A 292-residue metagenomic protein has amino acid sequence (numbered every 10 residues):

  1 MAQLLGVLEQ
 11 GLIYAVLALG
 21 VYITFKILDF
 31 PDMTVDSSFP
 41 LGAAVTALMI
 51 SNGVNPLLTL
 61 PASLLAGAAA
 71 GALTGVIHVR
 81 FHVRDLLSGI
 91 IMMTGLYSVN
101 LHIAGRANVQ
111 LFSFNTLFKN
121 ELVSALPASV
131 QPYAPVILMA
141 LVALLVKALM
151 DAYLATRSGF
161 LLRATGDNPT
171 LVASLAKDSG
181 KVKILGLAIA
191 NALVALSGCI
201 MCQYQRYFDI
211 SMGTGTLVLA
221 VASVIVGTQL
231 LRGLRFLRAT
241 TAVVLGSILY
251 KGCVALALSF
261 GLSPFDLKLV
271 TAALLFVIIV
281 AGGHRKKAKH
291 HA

Functional and structural regions predicted by a protein language model:
M1-L17, V45, N52-L58, N120 (+2 more regions): Membrane-interfacial amphipathic/re-entrant helices at transmembrane-helix boundaries
V7, L12, S37, L57-L65 (+6 more regions): Hydrophobic alpha-helical transmembrane segments
V21, V54-T94, A143-L144, L245-G246 (+1 more regions): Alpha-helical transmembrane segments within multi-pass membrane transporters and channels
I23, L48, N52, A72 (+10 more regions): Membrane-interface helix caps of multi-pass small-molecule transporters
A70, S129-D209, L217: Helix-loop-helix "hairpin" substructures at the membrane interface of multi-pass membrane proteins
D85, G89-M92, L96-A155, L185 (+1 more regions): Transmembrane helix-bundle core of multi-pass membrane transporters and related energy-transducing complexes
A148, D167-S174, D178-K181, L234 (+2 more regions): Cytosolic-side transmembrane-helix boundaries in multi-pass membrane proteins
V194-L269: Transmembrane alpha-helical segments in multi-pass inner-membrane proteins
